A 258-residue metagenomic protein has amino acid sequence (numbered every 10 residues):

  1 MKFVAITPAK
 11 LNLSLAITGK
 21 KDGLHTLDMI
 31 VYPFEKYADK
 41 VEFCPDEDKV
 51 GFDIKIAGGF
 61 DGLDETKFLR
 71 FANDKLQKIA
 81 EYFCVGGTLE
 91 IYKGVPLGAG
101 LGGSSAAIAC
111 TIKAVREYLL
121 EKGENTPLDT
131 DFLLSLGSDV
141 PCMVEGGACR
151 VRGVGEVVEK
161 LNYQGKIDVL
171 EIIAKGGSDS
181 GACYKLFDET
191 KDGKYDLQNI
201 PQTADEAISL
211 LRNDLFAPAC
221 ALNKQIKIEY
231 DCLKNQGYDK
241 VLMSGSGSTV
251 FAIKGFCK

Functional and structural regions predicted by a protein language model:
M1-A99, R116-E124, Y163-Q164, I173: ATP-binding N-lobe of GHMP and related small-molecule kinases
F3-I6, N12-M29, L120-D239, I253-K258: ATP-dependent small-molecule kinase catalytic core of the GHMP/sugar-kinase superfamily and closely related
D48-T66, T111, L134, T203-R212: Short, basic/glycine-rich phosphate-binding loops at helix/coil junctions that contact nucleotide phosphates
I79, A114-V115, F132, C232: Residues within well-ordered alpha helices
I91-R116, S138, K240-F251: Glycine/serine-rich anion-binding loops at beta->alpha junctions that coordinate negatively charged ligand groups
